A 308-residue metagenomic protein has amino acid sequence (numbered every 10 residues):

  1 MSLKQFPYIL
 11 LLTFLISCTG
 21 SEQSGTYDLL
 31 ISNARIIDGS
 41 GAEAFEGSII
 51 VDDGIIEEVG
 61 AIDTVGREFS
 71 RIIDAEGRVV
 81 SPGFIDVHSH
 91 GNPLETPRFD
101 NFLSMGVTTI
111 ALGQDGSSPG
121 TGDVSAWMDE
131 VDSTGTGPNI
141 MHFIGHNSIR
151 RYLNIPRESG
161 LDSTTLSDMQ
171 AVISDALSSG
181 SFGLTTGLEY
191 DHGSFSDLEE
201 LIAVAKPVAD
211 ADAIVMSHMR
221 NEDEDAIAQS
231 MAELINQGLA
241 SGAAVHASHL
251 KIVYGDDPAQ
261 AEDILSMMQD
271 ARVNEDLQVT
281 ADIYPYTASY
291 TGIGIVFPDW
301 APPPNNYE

Functional and structural regions predicted by a protein language model:
S2-L11: Sec-dependent signal peptide recognition, specifically the positively charged N-region followed immediately by
F14-S17: C-terminal motif of bacterial Sec signal peptides marking the signal peptidase cleavage site
Q23-L29, I36-P82: Histidine-rich, glycine-flanked metal-binding segment
A75-V80, F84-G91, E95-T186, A205-K206 (+3 more regions): Divalent-metal coordination cores built from histidine and acidic residues
L112, T186-G187, S217, A247-L250 (+1 more regions): Conserved beta-strand positions
T121-G122, D162, L166-S167, Y190-L198 (+2 more regions): Active-site glycine- and acidic-residue-rich loops that bind and position anionic ligands or nucleotide-like cofactors
W127-V131, S148-S159, V172, L188 (+3 more regions): Polyanionic/metal-chelating signatures
D175, S181-E233: Divalent metal-binding pocket/active-site signature
